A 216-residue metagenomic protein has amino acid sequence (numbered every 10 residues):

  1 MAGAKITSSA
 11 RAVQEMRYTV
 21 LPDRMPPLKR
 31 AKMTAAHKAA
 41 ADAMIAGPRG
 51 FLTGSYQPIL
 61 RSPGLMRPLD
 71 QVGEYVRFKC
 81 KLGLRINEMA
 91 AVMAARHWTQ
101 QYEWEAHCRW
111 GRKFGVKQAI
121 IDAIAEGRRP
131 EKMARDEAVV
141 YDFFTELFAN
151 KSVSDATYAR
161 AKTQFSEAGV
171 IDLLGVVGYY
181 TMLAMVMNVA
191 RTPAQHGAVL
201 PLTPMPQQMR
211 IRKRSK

Functional and structural regions predicted by a protein language model:
A2-K216: Hydrophobic alpha-helical segments
